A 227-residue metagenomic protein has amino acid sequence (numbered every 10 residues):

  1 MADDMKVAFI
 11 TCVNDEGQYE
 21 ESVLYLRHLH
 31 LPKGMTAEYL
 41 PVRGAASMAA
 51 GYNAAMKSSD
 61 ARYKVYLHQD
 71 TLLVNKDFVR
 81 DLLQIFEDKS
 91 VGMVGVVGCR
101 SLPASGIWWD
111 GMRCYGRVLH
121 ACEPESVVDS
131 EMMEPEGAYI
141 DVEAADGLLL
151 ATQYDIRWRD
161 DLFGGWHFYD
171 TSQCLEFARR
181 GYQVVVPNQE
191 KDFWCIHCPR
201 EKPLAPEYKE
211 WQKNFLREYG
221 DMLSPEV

Functional and structural regions predicted by a protein language model:
K6-Q18: A conserved hydrophobic helix/loop-capping motif in glycosyltransferases and polysaccharide synthases
E16-P32: Short, well-formed alpha-helical segments that are part of the catalytic scaffolds of diverse glycosyltransferases
A45-S59: Glycine-rich, basic loop-to-helix element that forms the pyrophosphate-binding segment of sugar-nucleotide handling
K64: Short aromatic/hydrophobic "clamp" motif used to bind/position activated sugar donors
L67-T71, Y154: Short acidic donor-binding/metal-coordinating loop in glycosyltransferase active sites
L72, D77-Y115: Conserved donor NDP-sugar-binding/catalytic core segment of glycosyltransferases
S126-T152: A recurrent flexible, glycine/aromatic-enriched loop bordering the glycosyltransferase active site that acts as
D161-V227: C-terminal catalytic/acceptor-binding lobe
